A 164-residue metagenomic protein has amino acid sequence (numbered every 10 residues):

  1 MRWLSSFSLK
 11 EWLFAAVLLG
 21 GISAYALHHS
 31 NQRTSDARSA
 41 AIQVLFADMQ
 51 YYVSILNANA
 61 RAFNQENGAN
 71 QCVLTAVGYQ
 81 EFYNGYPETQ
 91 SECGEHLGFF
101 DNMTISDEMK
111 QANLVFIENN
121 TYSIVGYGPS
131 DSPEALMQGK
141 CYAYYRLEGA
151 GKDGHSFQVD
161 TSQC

Functional and structural regions predicted by a protein language model:
M1-A41: N-terminal single-pass transmembrane signal-anchor helix
S35-F63: Membrane-proximal N-terminal amphipathic helix
Q65-C164: Periplasmic/extracellular, small/polar-rich flexible segments of pilin-like filament-forming proteins
